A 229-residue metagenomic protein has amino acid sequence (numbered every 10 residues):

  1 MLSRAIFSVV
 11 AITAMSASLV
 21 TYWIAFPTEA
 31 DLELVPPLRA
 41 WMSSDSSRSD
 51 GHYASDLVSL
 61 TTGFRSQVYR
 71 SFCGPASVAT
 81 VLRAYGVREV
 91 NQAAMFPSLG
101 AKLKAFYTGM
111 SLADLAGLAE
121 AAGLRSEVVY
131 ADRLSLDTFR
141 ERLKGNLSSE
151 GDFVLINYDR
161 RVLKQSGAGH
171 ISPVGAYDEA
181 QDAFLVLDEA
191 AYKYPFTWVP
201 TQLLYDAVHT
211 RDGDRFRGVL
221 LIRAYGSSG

Functional and structural regions predicted by a protein language model:
M1-A5: Positively charged n-region of N-terminal signal peptides that target proteins for export
S8-A11, S16-T108: Active-site-adjacent structural segments surrounding the nucleophilic cysteine of cysteine proteases and isopeptidases
L19-Y22, E29-P37, P97-R223: Conserved active-site-adjacent core of cysteine acyl-enzyme catalytic domains
S227-G229: Short, solvent-exposed mixed-charge patches
